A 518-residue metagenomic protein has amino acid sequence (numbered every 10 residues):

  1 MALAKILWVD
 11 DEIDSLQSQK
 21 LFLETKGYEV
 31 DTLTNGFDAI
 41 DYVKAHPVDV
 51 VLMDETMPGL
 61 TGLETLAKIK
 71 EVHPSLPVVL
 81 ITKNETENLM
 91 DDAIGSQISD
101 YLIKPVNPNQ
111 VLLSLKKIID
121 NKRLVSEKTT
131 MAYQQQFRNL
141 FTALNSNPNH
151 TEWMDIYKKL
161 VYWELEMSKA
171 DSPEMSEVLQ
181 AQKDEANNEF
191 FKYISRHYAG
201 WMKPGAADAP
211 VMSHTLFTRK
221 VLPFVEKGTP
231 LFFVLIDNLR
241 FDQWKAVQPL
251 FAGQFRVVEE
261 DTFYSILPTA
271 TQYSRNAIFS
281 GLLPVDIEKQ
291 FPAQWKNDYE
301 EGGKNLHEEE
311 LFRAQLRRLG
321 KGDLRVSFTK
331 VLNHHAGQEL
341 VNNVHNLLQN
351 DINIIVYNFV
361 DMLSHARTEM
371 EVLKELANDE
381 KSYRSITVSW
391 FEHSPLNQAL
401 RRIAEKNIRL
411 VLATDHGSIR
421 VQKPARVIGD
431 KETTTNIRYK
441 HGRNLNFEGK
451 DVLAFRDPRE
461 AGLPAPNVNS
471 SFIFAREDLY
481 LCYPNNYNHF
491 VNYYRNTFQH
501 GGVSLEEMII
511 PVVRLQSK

Functional and structural regions predicted by a protein language model:
I13-D31: Two-component/phosphorelay signaling modules centered on CheY-like receiver
S15, L21-F22, T56, D91 (+3 more regions): Feature captures the catalytic ectodomains and active-site-proximal regions of enzymes that hydrolyze or transfer
T34-D38, T61-E64: Acidic catalytic/metal-coordinating carboxylates
D41, L63-P74: Short amphipathic alpha-helix used as the core "switch/output" element in two-component signaling
H46-L52: Active-site beta3 strand of CheY-like receiver
D54, T82: Active-site residues of response regulator receiver
E64, E85-D100: Alpha4 helix (beta4-alpha4-beta5 surface) of REC/receiver domains from two-component response regulators
N88, V106-L115: C-terminal output helix
